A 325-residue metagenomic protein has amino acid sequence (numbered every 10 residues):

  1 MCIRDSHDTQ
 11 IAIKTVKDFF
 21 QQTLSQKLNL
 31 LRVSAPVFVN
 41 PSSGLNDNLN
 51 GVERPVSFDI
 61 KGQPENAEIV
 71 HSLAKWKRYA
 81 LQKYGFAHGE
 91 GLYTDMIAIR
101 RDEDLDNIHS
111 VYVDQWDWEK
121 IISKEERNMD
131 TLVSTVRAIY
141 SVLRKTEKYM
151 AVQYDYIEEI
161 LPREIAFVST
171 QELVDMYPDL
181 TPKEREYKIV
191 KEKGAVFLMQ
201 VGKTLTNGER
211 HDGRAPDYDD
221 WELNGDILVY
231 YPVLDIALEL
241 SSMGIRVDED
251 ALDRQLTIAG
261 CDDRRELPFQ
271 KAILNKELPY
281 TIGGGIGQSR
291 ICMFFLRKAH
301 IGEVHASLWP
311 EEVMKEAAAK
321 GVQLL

Functional and structural regions predicted by a protein language model:
R4-H109, D117-I121: Class II aminoacyl-tRNA synthetase-like tRNA-binding/catalytic domains
I11, T15, F19, R127-S134 (+3 more regions): Generic recognition of stable, solvent-exposed alpha-helical segments in well-folded globular domains
L24-R32, I139-M150, A299: A generic secondary-structure signal for well-formed alpha-helical elements
N40-D47, I160-V168, P310: N-terminal pre-domains immediately preceding structured catalytic cores
F58-I60, Q82-H88, I108-S110, E158 (+4 more regions): A general structural signal for short secondary-structure junctions and capping/turn motifs
T94-E184: Extended, charged alpha-beta segments that form solvent-exposed binding/catalytic grooves in nucleic-acid-handling
I97-I99, S169-L325: A translation/RNA-centric and nucleic-acid-associated enzymatic feature enriched in Class II aminoacyl-tRNA synthetases
